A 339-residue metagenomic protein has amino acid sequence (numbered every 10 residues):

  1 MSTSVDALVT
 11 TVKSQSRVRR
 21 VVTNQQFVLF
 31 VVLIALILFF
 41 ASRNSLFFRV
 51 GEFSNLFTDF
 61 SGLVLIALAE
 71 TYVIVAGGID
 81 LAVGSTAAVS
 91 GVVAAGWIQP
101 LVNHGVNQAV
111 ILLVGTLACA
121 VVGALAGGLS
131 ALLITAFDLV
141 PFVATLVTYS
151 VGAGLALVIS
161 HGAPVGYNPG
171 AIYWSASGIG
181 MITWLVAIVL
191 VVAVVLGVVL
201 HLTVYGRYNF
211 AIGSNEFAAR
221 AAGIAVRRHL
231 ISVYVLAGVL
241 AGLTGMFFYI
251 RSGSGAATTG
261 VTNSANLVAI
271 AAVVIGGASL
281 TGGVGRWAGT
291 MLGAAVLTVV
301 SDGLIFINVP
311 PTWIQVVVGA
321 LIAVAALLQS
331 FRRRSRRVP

Functional and structural regions predicted by a protein language model:
M1-L38, A221-R228, V300-P339: Cytosolic-side transmembrane-helix boundaries in multi-pass membrane proteins
S2-A67, V102-G115, S232: Membrane-interfacial amphipathic/re-entrant helices at transmembrane-helix boundaries
V32-F48, A156-H161, G197-V204: Structural signal for alpha-helical transmembrane segments and their membrane-water exit/capping regions in multi-pass
I34, L38-R43, F48-V102, L132-F142 (+3 more regions): Single transmembrane alpha-helix segments in multi-pass membrane proteins
V102-Y149, L292-G293: Alpha-helical transmembrane segments within multi-pass membrane transporters and channels
I111-C119, L125-S130, M181-A256: Helix-loop-helix "hairpin" substructures at the membrane interface of multi-pass membrane proteins
F137, P141-T203, H229-S232, R251-S264 (+2 more regions): Transmembrane helix-bundle core of multi-pass membrane transporters and related energy-transducing complexes
A256-G319: Transmembrane alpha-helical segments in multi-pass inner-membrane proteins
